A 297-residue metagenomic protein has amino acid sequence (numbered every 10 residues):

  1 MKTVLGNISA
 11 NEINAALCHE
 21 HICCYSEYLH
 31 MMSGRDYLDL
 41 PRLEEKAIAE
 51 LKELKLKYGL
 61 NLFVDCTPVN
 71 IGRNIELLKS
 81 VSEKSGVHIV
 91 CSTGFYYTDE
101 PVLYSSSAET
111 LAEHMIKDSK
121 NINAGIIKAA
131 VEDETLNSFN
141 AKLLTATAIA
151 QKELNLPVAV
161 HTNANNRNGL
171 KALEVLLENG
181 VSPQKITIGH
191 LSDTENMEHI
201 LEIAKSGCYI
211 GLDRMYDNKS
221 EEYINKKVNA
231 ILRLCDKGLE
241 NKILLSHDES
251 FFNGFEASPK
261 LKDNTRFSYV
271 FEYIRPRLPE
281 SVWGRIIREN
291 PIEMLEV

Functional and structural regions predicted by a protein language model:
M1-N7, N11, T265-V297: Mid-to-C-terminal alpha-helical segments outside catalytic/metal-binding sites
I13-C18, C23, M31-H88, A108-N123: Alpha-helical scaffold segments that flank or form the walls of functional sites
H19, F63, Q151, I210 (+3 more regions): Divalent metal-coordination and catalytic microenvironments
V69-N70, I188-T194, M215-R233: Active-site glycine- and acidic-residue-rich loops that bind and position anionic ligands or nucleotide-like cofactors
S80-E83, H88-L154, C208-Y209, R214-K219: Active-site gating/metal-coordination segments in enzymes
G86-V87, L154-P157, L177-Q184, E202-G211 (+1 more regions): Glycine-enriched alpha-helix->loop->beta-strand junction motifs that scaffold or abut catalytic
N121-E195: Divalent metal-binding pocket/active-site signature
D213, L239-K260: Short acidic/histidine-rich active-site segments
